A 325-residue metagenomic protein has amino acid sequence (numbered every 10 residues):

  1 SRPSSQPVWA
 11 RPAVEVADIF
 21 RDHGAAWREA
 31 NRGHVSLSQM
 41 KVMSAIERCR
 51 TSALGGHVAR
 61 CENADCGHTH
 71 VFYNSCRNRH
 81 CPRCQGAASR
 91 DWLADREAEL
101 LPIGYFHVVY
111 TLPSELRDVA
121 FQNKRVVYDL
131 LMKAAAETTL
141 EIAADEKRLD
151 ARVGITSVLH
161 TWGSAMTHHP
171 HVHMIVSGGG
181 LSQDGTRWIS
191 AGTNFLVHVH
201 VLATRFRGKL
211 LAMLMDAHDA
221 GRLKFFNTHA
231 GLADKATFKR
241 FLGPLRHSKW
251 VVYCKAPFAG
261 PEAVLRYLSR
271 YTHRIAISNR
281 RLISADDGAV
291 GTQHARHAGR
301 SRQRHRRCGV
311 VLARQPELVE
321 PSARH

Functional and structural regions predicted by a protein language model:
S1-H325: Beta->alpha loop/short-helix hinge microenvironment recognizer with preference for catalytic Tyr/His contexts
